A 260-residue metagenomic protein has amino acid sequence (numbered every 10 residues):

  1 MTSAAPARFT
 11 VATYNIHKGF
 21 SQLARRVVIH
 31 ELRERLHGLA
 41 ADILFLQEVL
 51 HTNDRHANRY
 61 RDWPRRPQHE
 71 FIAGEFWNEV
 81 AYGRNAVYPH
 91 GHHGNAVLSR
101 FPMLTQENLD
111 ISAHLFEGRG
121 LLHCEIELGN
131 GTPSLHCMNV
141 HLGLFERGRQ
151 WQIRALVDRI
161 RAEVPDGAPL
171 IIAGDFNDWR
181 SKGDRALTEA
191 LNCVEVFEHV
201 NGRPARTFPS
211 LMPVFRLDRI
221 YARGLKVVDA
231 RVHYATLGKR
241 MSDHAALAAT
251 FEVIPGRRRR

Functional and structural regions predicted by a protein language model:
M1-E75, Y82, V87-H92, R154-V157 (+2 more regions): N-terminal, active-site-proximal structural segment of metallo-dependent hydrolase catalytic domains
T2-V11, H93-N95, S99-L104, E117-N139 (+1 more regions): Beta-strand-turn-beta hairpins that frame and shape the catalytic cleft of phosphate-ester-processing enzymes
V11-I16, R35-Y60, L98, C124 (+5 more regions): Active-site beta-strand/loop signature of hydrolases that rely on acidic residues for catalysis
K18-S21, H51-D54, Y88-G91, F145-G148 (+3 more regions): Active-site environment of divalent metal-dependent phosphoester hydrolases
W77-S112: Catalytic-core segment of enzymes that process non-peptidic bonds
N108, E125, D158-L170, N177-R260: Metal-dependent phosphoester-hydrolase catalytic domains
L109-H114, L142-Q150: Charged, low-complexity C-terminal accessory regions
